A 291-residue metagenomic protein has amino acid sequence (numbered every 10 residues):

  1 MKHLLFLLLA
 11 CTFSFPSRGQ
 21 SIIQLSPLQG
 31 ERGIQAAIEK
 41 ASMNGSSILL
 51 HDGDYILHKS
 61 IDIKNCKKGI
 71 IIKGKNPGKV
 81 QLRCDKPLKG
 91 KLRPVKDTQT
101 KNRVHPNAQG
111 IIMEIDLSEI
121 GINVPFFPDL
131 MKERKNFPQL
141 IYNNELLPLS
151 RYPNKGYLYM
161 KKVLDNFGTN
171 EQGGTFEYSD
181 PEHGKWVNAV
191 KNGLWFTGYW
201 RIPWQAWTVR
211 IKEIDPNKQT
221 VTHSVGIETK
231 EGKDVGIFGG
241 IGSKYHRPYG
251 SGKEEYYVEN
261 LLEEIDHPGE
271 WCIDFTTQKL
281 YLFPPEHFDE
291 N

Functional and structural regions predicted by a protein language model:
M1-S21: Bacterial Sec-dependent N-terminal signal peptides
S21-I23, V80: Structural signal for short hydrophobic segments within the conserved structured cores of catalytic domains across
L28-A36, K40-N291: Extracellular polysaccharide-degrading/modifying enzymes targeting complex plant/algal/animal polysaccharides
